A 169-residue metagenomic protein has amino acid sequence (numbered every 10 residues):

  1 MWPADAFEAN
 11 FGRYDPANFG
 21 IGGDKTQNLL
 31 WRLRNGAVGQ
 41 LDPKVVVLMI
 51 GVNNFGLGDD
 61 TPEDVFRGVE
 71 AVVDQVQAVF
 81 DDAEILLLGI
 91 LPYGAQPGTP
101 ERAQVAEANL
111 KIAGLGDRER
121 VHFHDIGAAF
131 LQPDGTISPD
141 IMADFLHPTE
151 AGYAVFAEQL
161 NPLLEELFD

Functional and structural regions predicted by a protein language model:
M1-D42: Serine-esterase "nucleophile elbow" of acetyl-processing enzymes
G12, D81-D82: Proline-centered flexible-loop/turn and helix-kink motifs
D15-G20, K44-I50, E84-G89, H122-H124 (+1 more regions): Structural recognition of the beta-strand scaffold that forms the well-ordered cores of secreted hydrolase catalytic
N18-I21, V52-V65, A95-E101: Surface-exposed cleft-lining segments at the edges of enzyme active sites
D24-W31, D60-V69: Glycine-rich anion/phosphate-binding loops
P62-A71, E101-N109: Charged helix-capping and loop-helix junction motifs
V72-V76: Hydrophobic positions in alpha-helices of CheY-like receiver
P92-D169: Catalytic His-Asp segment of secreted/periplasmic serine-dependent ester chemistry enzymes
